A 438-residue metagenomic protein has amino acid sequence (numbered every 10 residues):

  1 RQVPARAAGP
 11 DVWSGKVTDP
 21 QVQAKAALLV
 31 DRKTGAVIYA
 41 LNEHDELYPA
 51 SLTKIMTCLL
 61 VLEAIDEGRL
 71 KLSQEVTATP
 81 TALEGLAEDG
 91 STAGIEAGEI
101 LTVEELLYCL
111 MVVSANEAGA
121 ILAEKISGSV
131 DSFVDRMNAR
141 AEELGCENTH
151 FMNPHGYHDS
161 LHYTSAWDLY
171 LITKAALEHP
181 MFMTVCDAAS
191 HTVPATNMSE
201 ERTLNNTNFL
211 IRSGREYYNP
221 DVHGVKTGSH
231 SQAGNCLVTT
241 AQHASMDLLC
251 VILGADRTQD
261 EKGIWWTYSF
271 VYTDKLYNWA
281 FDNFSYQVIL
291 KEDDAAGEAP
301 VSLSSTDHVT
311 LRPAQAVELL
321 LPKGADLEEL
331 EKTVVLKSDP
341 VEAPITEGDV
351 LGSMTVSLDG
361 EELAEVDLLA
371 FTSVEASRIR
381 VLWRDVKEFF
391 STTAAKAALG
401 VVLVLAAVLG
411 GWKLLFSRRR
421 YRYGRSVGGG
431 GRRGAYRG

Functional and structural regions predicted by a protein language model:
R1-A8, G297, K323: Intrinsically disordered, low-complexity repeat and linker tracts
V3-W167, L171-P180: Active-site-adjacent loops and short helices of periplasmic peptidoglycan-processing enzymes
A8-Q21, R419-R425, G430, G434-A435: Short, charged, intrinsically disordered terminal tails
C146-H150, H158-Y163, W167-L405, L409-R425 (+1 more regions): Domain-terminus/edge residues, biased toward the C-terminal soluble/receptor-binding domains of extracytoplasmic
